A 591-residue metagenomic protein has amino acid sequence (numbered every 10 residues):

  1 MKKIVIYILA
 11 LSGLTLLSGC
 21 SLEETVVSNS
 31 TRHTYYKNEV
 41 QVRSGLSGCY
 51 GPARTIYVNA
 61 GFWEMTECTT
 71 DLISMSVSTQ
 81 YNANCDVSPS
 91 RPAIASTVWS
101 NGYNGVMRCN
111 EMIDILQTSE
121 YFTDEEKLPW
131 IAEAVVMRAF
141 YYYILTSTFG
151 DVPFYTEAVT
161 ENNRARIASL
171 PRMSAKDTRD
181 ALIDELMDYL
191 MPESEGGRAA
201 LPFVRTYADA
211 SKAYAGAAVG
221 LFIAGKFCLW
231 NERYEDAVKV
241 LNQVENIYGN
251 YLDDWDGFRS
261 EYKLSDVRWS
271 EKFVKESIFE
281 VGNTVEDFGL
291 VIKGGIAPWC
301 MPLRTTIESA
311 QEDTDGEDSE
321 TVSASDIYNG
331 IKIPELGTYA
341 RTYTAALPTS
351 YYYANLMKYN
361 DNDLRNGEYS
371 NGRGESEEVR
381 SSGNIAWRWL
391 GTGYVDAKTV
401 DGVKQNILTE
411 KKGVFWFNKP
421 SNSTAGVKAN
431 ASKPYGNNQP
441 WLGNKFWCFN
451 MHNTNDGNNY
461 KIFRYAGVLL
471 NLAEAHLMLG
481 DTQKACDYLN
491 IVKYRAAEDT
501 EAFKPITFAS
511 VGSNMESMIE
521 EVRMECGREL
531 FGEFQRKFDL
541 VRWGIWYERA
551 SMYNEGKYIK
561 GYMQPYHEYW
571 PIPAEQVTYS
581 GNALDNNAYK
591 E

Functional and structural regions predicted by a protein language model:
C20-E64, R373, Y566, P573-E591: Membrane-proximal, proline-rich intrinsically disordered regions
C20-L22, F62, G102-G105, A181-I183 (+7 more regions): Long, intrinsically disordered, low-complexity segments
E39-T55, S78-F149, L170-D180, L186-P202 (+3 more regions): Conserved, well-structured interaction surfaces
T344-R464: Flexible, polar/acidic helix-loop-strand segments at domain edges
